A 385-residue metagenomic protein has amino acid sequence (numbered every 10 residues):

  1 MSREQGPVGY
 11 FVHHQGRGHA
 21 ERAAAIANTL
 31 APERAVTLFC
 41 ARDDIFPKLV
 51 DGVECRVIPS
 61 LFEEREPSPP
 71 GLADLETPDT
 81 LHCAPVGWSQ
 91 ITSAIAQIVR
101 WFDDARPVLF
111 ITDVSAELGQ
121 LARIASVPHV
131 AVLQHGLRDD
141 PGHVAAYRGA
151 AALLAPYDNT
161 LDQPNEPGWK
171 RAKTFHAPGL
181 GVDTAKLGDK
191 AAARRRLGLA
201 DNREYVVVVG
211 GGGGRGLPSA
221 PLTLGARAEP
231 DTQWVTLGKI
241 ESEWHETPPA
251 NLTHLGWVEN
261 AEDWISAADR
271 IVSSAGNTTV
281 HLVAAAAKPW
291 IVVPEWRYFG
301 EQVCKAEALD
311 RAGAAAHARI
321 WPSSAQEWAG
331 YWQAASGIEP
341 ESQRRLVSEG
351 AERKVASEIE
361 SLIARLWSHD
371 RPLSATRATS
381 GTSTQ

Functional and structural regions predicted by a protein language model:
Q5-P7, H13-H14, R34-Q90: Conserved nucleotide-sugar phosphate-binding/catalytic loop shared by glycosyltransferases and other
F11-A24, G216-L217: A short, glycine/small-residue-rich beta-strand->loop->alpha-helix junction that serves as a flexible
A27, A192-R270: Donor-nucleotide binding loops and adjacent catalytic segments primarily of GT-B fold Leloir glycosyltransferases
D74-L118: Conserved nucleotide-sugar donor-binding subdomain of glycosyltransferases
L109-V114, A261-C304: A donor-sugar binding/catalytic signature common to diverse glycosyltransferases and related nucleotide-sugar
A131-V132, V144-A155, I265: A conserved, positively charged/aromatic
G149-G213, K239-I240: A nucleotide-sugar donor-handling region in carbohydrate enzymes
G330-Q385: C-terminal amphipathic helix plus adjacent low-complexity, charged tail appended to glycosyltransferase catalytic
